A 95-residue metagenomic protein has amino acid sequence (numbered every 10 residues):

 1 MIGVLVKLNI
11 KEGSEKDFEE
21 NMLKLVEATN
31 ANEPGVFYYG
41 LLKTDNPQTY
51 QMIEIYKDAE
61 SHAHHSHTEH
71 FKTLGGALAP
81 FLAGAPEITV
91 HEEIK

Functional and structural regions predicted by a protein language model:
M1-I2, K95: Absolute protein N-terminus
I2-N32: N-terminal first-folded block
I2-N9, Y38-S66: Short, well-ordered beta-strand segments in beta-rich or mixed alpha/beta enzyme and ligand-binding folds
I10-E12, D58, E92-K95: Non-catalytic surface loops within mature trypsin-like serine protease
K24-F37, I55-T89: An amphipathic, aromatic/His-enriched active-site/gating alpha helix that lines ligand/cofactor pockets
G40-K43, V90-I94: A general secondary-structure junction signal
